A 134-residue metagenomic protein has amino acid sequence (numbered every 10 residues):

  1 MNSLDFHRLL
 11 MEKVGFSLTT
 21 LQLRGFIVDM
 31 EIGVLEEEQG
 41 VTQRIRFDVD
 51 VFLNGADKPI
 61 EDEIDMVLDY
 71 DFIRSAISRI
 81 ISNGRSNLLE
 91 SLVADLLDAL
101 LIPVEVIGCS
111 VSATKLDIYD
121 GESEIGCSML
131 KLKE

Functional and structural regions predicted by a protein language model:
N2-E134: N-terminal, polar/charged subdomain of small-to-medium soluble alpha/beta proteins
